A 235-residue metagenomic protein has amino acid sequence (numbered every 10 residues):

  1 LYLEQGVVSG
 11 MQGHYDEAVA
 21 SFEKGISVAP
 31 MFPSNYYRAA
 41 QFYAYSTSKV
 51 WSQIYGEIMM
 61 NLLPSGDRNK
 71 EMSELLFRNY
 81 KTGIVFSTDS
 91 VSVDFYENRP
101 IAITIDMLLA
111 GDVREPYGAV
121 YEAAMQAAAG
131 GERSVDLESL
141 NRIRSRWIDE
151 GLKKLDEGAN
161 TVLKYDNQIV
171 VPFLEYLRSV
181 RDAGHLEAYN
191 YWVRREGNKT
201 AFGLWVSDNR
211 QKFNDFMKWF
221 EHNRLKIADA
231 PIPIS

Functional and structural regions predicted by a protein language model:
L1, N35, N69-M72: TPR alpha-solenoid repeat register
Q5, Q12, Y45-S46, G83: Structural motif corresponding to the intra-repeat A-B loop/turn of tetratricopeptide repeats
K24-G25, I58-M59: Canonical positions in the second alpha-helix
L75-S235: Short beta-strand and adjacent turn/loop elements
